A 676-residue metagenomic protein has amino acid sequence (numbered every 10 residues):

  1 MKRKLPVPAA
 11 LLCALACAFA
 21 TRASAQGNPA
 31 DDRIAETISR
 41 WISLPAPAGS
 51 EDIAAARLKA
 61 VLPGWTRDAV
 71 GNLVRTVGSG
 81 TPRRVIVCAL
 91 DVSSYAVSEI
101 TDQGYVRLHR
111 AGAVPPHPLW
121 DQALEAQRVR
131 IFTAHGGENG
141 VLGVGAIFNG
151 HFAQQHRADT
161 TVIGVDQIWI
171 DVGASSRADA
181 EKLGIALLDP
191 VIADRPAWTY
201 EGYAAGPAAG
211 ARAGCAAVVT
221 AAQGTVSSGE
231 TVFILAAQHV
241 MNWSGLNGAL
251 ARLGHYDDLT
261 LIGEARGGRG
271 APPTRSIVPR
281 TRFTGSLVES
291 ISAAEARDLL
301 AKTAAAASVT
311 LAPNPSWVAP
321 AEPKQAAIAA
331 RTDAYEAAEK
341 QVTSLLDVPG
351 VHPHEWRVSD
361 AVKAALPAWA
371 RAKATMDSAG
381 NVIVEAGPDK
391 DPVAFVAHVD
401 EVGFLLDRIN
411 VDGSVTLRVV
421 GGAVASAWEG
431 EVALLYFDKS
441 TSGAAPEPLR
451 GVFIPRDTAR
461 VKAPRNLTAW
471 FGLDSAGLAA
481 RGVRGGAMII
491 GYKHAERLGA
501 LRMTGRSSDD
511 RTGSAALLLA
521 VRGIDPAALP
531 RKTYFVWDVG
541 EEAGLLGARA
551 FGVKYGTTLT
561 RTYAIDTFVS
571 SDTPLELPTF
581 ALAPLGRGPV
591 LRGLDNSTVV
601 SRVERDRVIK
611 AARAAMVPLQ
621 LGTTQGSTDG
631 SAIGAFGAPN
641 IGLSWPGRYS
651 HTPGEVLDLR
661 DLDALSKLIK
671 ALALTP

Functional and structural regions predicted by a protein language model:
L5-L11, T21-P676: N-terminal hydrophobic/helix-forming segments and targeting peptides
